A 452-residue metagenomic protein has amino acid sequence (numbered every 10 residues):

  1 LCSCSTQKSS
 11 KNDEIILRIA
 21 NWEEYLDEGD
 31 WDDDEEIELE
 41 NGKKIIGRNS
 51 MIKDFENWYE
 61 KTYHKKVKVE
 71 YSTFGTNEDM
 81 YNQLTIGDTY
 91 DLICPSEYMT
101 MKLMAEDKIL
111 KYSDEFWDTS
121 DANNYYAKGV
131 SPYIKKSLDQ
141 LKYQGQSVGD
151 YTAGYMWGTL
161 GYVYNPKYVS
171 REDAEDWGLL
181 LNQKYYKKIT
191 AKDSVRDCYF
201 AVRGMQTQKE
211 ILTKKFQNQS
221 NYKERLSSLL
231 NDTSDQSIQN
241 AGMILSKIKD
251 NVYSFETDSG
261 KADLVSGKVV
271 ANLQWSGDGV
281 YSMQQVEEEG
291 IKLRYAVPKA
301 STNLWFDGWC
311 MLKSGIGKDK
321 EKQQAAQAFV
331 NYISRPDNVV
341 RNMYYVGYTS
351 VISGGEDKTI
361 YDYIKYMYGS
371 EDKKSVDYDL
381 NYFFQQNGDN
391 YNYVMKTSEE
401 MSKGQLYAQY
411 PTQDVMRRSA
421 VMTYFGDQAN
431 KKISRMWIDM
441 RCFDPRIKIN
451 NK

Functional and structural regions predicted by a protein language model:
L1-L17, R446-K452: Short, low-complexity disordered leader/linker segments with a strong preference for bacterial N-terminal type II
S10-K102, E106: Early extracytoplasmic/lumenal segment of secretory-pathway proteins
A20-D34, I45-R48, Y98-N251, F255-V265: Extracytoplasmic ligand-binding site segments that recognize negatively charged/polar headgroups
F74, C94-P95, A191, F255-E256 (+1 more regions): Short beta-strand and adjacent tight-turn residues that come in two discontinuous sequence segments and form the edges
I86-C94, K108-I109, Y185-K187, S266-Q274: Alpha-to-beta junction loops
D250-D319: Extracytoplasmic/periplasmic substrate-binding proteins
M311-Y410: Mature extracytoplasmic/periplasmic domains
Q385-K452: Conserved C-terminal helix/tail region of periplasmic/extracytoplasmic solute-binding proteins
